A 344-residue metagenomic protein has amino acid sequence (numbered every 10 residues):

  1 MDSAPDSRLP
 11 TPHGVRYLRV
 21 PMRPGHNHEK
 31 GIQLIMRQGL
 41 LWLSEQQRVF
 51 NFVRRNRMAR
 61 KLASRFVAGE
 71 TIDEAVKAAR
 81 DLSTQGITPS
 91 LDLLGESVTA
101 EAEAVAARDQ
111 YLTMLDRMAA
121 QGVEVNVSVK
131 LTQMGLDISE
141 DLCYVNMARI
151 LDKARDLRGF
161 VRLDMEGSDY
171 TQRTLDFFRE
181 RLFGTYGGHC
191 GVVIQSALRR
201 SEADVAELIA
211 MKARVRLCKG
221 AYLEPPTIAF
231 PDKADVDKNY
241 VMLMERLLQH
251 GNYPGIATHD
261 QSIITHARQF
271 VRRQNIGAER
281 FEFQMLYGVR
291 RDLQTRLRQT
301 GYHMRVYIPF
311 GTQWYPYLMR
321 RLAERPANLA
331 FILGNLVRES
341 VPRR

Functional and structural regions predicted by a protein language model:
R23, N27-R344: Positively charged, amphipathic and often flexible ligand-engagement surfaces
